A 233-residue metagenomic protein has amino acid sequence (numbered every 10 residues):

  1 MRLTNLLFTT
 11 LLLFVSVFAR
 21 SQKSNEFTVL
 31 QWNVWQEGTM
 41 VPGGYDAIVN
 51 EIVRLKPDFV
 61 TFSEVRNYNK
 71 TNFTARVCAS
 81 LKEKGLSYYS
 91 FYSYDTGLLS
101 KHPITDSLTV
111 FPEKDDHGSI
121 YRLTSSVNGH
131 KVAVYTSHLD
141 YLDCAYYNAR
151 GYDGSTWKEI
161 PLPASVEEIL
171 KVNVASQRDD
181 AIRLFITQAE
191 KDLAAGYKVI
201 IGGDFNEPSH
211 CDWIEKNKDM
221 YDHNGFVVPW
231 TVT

Functional and structural regions predicted by a protein language model:
R2-N5, F18-E83: N-terminal, active-site-proximal structural segment of metallo-dependent hydrolase catalytic domains
T10-R20: Hydrophobic h-region of N-terminal signal peptides that target proteins for export in Gram-negative bacteria
E26-Q36, K131-D143, N148-Y152, W157-V174: Active-site-proximal beta-strand elements of phosphoester/diester hydrolases
W35, R66, H138-D140, F205-P208: Catalytic metal-binding/acid-base residues of hydrolase active sites
V41, E64-D153: Structured beta-strand-rich core segments of catalytic domains in phosphoester-bond hydrolases
G44-I48, T61, F73, V77 (+4 more regions): Stable alpha-helical elements in mature extracytoplasmic
V60-S63, F91-S93, I200-D204: Active-site neighborhood of phospho(di)ester-bond hydrolases with catalytic His/Asp-centered motifs
D153-T233: Metal-dependent phosphoesterases centered on the DNase I-like endonuclease/exonuclease/phosphatase
